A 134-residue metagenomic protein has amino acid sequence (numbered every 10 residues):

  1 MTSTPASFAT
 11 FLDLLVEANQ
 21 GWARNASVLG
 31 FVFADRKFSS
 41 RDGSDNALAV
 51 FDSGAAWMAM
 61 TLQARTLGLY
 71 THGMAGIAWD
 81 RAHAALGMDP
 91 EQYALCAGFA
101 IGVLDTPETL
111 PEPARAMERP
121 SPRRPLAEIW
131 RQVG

Functional and structural regions predicted by a protein language model:
M1-G134: Acidic, surface-exposed loops and disordered segments
